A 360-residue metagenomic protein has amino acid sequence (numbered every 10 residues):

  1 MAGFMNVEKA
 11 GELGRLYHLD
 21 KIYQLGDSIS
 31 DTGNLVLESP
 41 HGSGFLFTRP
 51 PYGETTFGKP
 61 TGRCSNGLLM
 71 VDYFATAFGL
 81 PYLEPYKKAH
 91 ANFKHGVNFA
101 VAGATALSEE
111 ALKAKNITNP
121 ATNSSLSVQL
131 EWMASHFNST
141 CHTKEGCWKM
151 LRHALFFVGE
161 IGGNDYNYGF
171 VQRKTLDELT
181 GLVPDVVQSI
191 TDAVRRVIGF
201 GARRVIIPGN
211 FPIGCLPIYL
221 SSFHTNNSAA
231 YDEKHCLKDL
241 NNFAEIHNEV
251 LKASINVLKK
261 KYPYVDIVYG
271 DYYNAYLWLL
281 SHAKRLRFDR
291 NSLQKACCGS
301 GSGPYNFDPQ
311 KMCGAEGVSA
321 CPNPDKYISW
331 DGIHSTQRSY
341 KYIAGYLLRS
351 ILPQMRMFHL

Functional and structural regions predicted by a protein language model:
M1-L360: Conserved active-site regions of diverse hydrolases
